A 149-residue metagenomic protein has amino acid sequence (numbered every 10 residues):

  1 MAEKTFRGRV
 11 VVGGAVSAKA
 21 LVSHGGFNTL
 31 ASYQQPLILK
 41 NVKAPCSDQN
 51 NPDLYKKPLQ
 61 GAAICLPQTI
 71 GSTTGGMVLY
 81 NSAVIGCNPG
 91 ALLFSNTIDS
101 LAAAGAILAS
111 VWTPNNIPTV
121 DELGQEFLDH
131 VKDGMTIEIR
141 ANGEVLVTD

Functional and structural regions predicted by a protein language model:
E3-V12, V16, S23-E144: Feature captures the catalytic cores and cofactor-binding loops of soluble hydro-lyases/lyases that act on carboxylate
V147-D149: Secondary-structure transition/turn motif
